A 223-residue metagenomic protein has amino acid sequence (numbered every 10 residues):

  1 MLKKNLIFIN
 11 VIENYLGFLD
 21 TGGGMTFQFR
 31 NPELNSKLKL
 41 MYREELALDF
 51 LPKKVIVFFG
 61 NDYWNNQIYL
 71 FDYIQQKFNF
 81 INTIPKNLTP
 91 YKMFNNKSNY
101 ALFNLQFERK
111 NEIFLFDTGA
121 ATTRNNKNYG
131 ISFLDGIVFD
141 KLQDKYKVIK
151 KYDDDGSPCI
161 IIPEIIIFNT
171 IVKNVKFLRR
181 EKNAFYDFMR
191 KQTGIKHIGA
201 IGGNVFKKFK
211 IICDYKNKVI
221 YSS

Functional and structural regions predicted by a protein language model:
M1-S223: Pepsin/retropepsin-fold aspartyl endopeptidases
